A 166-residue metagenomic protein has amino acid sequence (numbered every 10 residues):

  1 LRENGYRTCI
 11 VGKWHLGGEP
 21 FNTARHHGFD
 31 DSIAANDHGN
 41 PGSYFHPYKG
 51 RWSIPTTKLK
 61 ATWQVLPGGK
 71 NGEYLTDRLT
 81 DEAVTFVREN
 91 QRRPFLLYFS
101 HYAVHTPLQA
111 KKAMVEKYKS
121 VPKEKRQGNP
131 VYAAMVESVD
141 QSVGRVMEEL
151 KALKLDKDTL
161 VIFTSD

Functional and structural regions predicted by a protein language model:
R2-E3, D81, T85-R88, E137 (+1 more regions): A broad, structural surface signal
E3-Y6, L16-L97, H101-A113, K119-E124 (+1 more regions): Formylglycine-dependent
C9-V11, M147: General helical secondary-structure elements
V11, P94, D156-T159: Short secondary-structure junction motifs
K13, D166: Active-site glycine-centered loops adjacent to acidic/histidine catalytic or metal-binding residues that shape
S100-H101, S138-S165: Metal-dependent active-site segment of extracytoplasmic phospho-/sulfohydrolases and closely related
K125-R126, S142: Extended low-complexity acidic/polar segments
